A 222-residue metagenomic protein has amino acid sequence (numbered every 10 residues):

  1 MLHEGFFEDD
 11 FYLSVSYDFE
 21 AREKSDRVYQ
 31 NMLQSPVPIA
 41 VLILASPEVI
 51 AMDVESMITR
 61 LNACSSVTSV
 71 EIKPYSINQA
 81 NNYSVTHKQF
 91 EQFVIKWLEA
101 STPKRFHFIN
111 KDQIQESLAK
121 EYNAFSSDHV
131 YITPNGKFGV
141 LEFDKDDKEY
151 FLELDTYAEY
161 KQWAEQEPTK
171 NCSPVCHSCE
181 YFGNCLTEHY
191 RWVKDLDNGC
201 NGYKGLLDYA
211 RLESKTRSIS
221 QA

Functional and structural regions predicted by a protein language model:
M1-I77: Radical SAM/AdoMet-radical enzyme domain recognition
F7-D9, A124, S173: A short, structural micro-pattern
S25, A51, A80-N82, H189 (+1 more regions): Short acidic, gly/pro-rich beta-turn/loop elements at beta-sheet edges and active-site/ligand-binding grooves
S25, V54, T86-V94, C172: A structural signal for well-ordered alpha-helical scaffolds and beta->alpha junctions
L44, I109, E188-R191: Acidic carboxylate-rich catalytic motifs and surrounding loops in phosphoryl-/glycosyl-chemistry enzymes
S66-S69, Y75-K148, F182-N184: A C-terminal junction/extension of Radical SAM enzymes
K145-A222: Flexible mid-to-C-terminal extensions adjoining Fe-S/redox cofactors in radical SAM and related proteins
